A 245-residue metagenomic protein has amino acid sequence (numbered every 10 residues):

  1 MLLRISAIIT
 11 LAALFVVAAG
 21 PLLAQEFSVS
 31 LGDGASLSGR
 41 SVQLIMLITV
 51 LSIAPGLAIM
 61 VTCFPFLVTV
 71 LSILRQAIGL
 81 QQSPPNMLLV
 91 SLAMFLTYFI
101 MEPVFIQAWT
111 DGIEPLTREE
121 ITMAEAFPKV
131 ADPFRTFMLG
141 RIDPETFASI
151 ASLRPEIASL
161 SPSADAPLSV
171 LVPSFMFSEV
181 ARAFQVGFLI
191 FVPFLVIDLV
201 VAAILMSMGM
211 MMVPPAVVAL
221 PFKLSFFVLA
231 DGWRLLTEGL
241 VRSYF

Functional and structural regions predicted by a protein language model:
M1-A24: N-terminal secretory/membrane targeting signals
G20-F245: Hydrophobic alpha-helical segments and their helix-loop boundaries in membrane and membrane-proximal proteins
